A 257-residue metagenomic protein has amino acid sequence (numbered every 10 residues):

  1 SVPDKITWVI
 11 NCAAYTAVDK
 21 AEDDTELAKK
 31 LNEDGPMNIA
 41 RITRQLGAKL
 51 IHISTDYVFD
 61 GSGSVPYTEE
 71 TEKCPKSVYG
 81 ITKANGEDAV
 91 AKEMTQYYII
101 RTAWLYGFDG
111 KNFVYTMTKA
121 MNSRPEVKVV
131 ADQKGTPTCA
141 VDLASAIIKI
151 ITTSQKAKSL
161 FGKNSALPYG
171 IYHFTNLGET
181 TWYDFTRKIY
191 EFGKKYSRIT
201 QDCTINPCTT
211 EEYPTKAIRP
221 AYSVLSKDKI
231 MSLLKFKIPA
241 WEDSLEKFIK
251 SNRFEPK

Functional and structural regions predicted by a protein language model:
S1-L31, I42: NAD(P)H-binding glycine-rich loop region in Rossmannoid oxidoreductase-like domains and their noncatalytic homologs
V9-A13, L50-T55, D60, I100-T102: SDR active-site strand-loop-helix element
K30, G35-N38, V58-I100, W104-L105: Catalytic helix-loop patch of NAD(P)-dependent Rossmann-fold dehydrogenases
Q45-K49: A short helix->loop->beta-strand "cap" motif at the edges of active sites that frequently abuts
D88-K149: NAD(P)-dependent short-chain dehydrogenase/reductase
T153-P214, K257: Mid/C-terminal beta-alpha module of Rossmann-like enzyme folds, strongest in SDR-family dehydrogenases/epimerases
M231, A240-K257: Amphipathic terminal alpha-helices
